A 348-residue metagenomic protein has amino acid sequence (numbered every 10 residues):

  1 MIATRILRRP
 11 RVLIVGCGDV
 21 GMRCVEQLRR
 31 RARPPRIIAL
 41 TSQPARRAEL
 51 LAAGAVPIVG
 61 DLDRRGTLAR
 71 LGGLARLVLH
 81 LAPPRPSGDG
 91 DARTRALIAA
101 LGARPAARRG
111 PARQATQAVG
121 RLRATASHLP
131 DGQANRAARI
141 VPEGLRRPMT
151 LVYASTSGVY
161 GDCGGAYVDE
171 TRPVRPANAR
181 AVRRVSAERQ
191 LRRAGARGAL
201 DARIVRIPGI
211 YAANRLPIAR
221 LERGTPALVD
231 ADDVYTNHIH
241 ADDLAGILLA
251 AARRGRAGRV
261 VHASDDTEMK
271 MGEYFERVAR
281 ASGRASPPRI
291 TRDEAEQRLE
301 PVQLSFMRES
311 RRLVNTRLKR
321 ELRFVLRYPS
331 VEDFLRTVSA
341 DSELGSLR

Functional and structural regions predicted by a protein language model:
S42-G102, P111-T116, G120, T125-G132 (+1 more regions): NAD(P)H-binding glycine-rich loop region in Rossmannoid oxidoreductase-like domains and their noncatalytic homologs
A99-L122, A126-A179: Conserved Rossmann-fold NAD(P)-dependent oxidoreductase catalytic core, especially the SDR/UDP-sugar
G164-I204: Catalytic helix-loop patch of NAD(P)-dependent Rossmann-fold dehydrogenases
V185, R197-G198, I210-E222, A250-V261 (+1 more regions): Glycine/proline-rich active-site loop of Rossmann-fold NAD(P)-dependent oxidoreductases
R192-T236: NAD(P)-dependent short-chain dehydrogenase/reductase
I247-Q303, R348: Mid/C-terminal beta-alpha module of Rossmann-like enzyme folds, strongest in SDR-family dehydrogenases/epimerases
E296-V325: Conserved C-terminal active-site "lid" loop/helix of NAD(P)H-dependent oxidoreductases that clamps the redox cofactor
P329-R348: Amphipathic terminal alpha-helices
